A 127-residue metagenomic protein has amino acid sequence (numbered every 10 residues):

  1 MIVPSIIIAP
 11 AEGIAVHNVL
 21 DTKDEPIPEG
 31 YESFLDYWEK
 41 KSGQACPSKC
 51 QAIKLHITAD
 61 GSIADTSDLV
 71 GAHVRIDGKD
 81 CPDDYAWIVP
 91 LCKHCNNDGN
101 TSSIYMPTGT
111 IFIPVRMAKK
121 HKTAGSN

Functional and structural regions predicted by a protein language model:
M1-P4: N-terminal, charge-rich interaction modules
I6-S48: Short, charged surface segments at domain edges that flank catalytic/cofactor-binding sites
L35-D68: Short cysteine-rich loop/turn motifs with clustered Cys
S48, A72, P90: Residue-level detector of short, conserved catalytic/binding motifs and their immediate flanks
C50, C92-C95: Short cysteine clusters
H56, D77, C95-D98: Short loop/turn segments at secondary-structure transitions that flank enzyme active sites
T58-W87: Histidine-centered nuclease catalytic patch
C81-W87, D98-N127: Polybasic, low-complexity binding patches
